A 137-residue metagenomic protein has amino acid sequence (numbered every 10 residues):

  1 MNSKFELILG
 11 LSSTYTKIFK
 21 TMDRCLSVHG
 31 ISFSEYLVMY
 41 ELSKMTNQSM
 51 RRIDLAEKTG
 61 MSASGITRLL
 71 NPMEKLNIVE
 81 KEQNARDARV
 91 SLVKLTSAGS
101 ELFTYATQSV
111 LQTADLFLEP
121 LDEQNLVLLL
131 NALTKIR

Functional and structural regions predicted by a protein language model:
M1-H29, L76: N-terminal leader segment of winged-helix/HTH proteins
K20-S62: N-terminal helix-turn-helix DNA-binding core of bacterial DNA-binding proteins
R52, L70-N71: Short, hydrophobic-biased segments on the C-terminal half of alpha helices that form "recognition helices"
N71-N131: Charged, amphipathic alpha-helical coiled-coil/dimerization segments
